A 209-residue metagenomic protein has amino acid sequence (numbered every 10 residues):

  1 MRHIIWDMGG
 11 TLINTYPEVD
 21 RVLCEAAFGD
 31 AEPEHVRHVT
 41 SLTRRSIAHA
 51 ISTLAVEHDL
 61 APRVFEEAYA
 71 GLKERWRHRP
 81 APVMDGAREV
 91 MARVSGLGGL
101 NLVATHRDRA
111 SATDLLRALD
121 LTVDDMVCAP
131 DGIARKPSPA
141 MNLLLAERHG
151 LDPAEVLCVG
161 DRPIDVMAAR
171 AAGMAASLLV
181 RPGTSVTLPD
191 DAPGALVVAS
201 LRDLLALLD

Functional and structural regions predicted by a protein language model:
M1-E89, S95-G99: N-terminal helical cap/lid subdomain that shapes the substrate entry/recognition surface in HAD-like hydrolases
H3, P137-V166: Conserved Lys-Pro-Asp/Glu-containing loop-to-beta segment of HAD-superfamily phosphomonoesterases, centered on
I5, L12, N101-A104, C158 (+1 more regions): Conserved SAM-binding loop
F28-D30, L54-E57, P80, R88-L102 (+2 more regions): Substrate-recognition/cap helix-loop segment adjacent to the acidic, metal-dependent catalytic center of Asp-based
E34-H35, T122-D125, P153-V156: Short acidic capping loops at alpha-helix termini that bridge into adjacent secondary structure
L157-L196: Acidic, Mg2+-coordinating phosphoryl-transfer loop and its flanking beta/alpha structural elements, shared across
L196-D203: Short acidic-hydrophobic, aromatic-tinged amphipathic segments that line or gate anion-handling sites
L204-D209: Short amphipathic alpha-helix with an adjacent loop that forms part of the alpha/beta core around
